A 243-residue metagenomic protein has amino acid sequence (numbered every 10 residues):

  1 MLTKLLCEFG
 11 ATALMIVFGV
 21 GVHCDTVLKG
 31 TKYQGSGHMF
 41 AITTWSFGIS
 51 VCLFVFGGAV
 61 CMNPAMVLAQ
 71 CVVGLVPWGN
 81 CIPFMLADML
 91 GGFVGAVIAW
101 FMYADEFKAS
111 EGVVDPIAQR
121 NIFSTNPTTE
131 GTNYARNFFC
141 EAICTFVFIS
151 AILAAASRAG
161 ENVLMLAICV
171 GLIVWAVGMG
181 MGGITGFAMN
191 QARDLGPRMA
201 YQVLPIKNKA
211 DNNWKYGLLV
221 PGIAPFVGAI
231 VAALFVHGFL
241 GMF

Functional and structural regions predicted by a protein language model:
M1-F243: Membrane-interface helix-loop junctions and terminal tails of multi-pass membrane proteins
